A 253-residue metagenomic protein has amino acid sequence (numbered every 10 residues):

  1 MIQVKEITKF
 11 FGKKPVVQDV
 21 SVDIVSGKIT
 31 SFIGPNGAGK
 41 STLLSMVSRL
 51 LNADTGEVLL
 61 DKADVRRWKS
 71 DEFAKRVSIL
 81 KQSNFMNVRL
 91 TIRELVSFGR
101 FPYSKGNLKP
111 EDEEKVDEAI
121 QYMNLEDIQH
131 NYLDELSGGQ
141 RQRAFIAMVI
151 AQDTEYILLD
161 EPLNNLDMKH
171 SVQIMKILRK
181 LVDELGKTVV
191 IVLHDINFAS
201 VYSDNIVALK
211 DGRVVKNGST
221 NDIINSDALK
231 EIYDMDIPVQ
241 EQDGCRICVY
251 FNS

Functional and structural regions predicted by a protein language model:
I33-P35: The feature captures the beta-strand-to-loop junction immediately N-terminal to the Walker
S48: Helix-to-loop junction immediately C-terminal to a conserved catalytic motif
G56-D64, F73: Conserved ABC transporter NBD signature motif
S97, P110-I128, D153, L158: Conserved ABC ATPase "signature" region
Y132-L136, Q140: Conserved ABC ATPase signature
I232-S253: ABC ATPase nucleotide-binding domains
